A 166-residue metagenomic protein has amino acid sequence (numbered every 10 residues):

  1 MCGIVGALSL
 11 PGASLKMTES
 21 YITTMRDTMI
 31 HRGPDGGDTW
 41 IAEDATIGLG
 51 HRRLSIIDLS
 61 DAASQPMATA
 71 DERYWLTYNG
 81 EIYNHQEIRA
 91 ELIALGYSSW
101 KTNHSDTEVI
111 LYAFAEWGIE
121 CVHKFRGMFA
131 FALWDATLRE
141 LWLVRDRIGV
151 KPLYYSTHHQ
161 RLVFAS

Functional and structural regions predicted by a protein language model:
M1-S166: Cysteine-centered catalytic environments shared across enzyme families
